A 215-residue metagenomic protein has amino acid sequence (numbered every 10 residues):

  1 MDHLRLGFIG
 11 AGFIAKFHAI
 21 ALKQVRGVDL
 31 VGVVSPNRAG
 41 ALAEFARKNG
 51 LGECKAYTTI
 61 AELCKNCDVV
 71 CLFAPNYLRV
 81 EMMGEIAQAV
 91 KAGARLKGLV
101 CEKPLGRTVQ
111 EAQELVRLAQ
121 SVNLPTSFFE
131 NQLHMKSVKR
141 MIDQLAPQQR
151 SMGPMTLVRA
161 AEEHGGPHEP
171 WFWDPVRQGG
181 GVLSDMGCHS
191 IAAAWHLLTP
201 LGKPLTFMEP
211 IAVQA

Functional and structural regions predicted by a protein language model:
M1-N49, A194: N-terminal Rossmann-like dinucleotide-binding module
K16, V80, C188: Residues forming the Rossmann-fold NAD(P)(H) cofactor-binding site
L30-V31, L99, T126: Hydrophobic/aromatic residues located in beta-strands of well-ordered beta-sheets within soluble catalytic
K48-L51, A87-K97, P147-R150, L198-F207: Alpha-helix termini
C54-L118: Beta-loop-alpha module in the N-terminal Rossmann-like domain of NAD(P)-dependent dehydrogenases, especially those
A94-R95, A112-Q132, G153-A160: Rossmann-fold dehydrogenase core element
Q132-V213: Predominantly a Rossmann-like dinucleotide-binding segment in NAD(P)-dependent oxidoreductases
